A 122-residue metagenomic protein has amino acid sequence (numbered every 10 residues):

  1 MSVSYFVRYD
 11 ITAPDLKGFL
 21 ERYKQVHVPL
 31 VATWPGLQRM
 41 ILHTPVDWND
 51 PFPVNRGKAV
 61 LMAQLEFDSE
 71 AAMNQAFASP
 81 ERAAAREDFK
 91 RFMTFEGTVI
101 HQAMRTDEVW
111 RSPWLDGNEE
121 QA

Functional and structural regions predicted by a protein language model:
M1-A122: Macromolecular interaction modules
